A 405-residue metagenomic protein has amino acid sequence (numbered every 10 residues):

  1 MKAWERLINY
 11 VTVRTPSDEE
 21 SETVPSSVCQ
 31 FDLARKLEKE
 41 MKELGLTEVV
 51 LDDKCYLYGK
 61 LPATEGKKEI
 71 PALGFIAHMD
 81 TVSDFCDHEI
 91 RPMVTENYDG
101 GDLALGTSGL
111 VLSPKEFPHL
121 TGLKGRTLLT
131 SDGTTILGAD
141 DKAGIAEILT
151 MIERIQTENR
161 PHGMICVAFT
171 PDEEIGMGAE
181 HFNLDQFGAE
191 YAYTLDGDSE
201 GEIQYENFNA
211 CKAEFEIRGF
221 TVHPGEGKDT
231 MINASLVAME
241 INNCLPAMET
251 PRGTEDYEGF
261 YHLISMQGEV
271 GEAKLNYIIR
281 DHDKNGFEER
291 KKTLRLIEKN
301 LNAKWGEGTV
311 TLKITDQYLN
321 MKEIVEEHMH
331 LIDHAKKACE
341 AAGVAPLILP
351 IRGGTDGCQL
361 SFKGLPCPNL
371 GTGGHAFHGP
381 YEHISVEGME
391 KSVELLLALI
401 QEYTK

Functional and structural regions predicted by a protein language model:
K2-V28, L129-T130, Y318, H378-G379: N-terminal capping segment at the start of a domain
E22-I70, G74-I76, D80, R91: A non-catalytic alpha/beta surface segment that caps or lines the substrate-entry region of metallo-dependent hydrolase
V28, T135-A146, K228-L236, H383-E390: Short, conserved micro-motifs enriched in small and acidic residues
K67-P161, F169, A189: Active-site metal-coordination/substrate-binding segment of hydrolases, especially metallo-dependent peptidases
P71-G74, R126-L128, I165-C166, E190-Y193 (+3 more regions): Structural motif
L103, L112, L120, R126-A139 (+3 more regions): Midchain, well-structured core segments that form catalytic/ion-binding scaffolds
S235-K405: Metal-dependent amide/peptide-bond hydrolase catalytic core, centered on the "pita-bread" metallohydrolase fold
